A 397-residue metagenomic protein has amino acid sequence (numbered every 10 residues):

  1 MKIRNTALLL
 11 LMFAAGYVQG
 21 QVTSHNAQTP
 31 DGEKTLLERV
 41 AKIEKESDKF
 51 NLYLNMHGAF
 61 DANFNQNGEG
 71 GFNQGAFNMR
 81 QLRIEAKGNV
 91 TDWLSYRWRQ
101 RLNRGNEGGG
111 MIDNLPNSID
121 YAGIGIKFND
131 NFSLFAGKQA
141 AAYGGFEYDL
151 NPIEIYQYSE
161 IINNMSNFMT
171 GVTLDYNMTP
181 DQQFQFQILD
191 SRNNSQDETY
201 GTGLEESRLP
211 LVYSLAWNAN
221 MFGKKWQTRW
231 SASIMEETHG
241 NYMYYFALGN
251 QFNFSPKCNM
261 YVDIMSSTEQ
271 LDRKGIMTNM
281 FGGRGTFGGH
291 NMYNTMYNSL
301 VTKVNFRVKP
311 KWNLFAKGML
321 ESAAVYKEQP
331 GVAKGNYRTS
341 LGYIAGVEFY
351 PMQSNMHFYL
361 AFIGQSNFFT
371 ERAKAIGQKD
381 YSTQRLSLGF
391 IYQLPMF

Functional and structural regions predicted by a protein language model:
M1-A27: Bacterial Sec-dependent N-terminal signal peptides
G20-L134, L174-F184, Q251, K303-N305 (+2 more regions): Beta-barrel outer-membrane channel/assembly domains of diderm bacteria
T23-D31, A59-N73, M111-I112, F222-F397: Outer-membrane beta-barrel pore domains
S24-A27, N65-G70, E107-L115, N131-N218 (+3 more regions): Surface-exposed coil loops of outer-membrane beta-barrel proteins
R80, S118, D130, F168 (+5 more regions): Exposed loop/turn and edge beta-strand positions of beta-sandwich/beta-sheet ligand-binding modules
S95, E107-G109, G145-E147, D197 (+3 more regions): Generic domain-boundary/flexible-linker signal
R99-R101, L189, S231-M235: Short strand-loop junctions, especially beta-strand C-caps/beta-turns that link beta-sheets to coils or alpha-helices
Y121, G171, Y245-A247: Conserved positions at the start
